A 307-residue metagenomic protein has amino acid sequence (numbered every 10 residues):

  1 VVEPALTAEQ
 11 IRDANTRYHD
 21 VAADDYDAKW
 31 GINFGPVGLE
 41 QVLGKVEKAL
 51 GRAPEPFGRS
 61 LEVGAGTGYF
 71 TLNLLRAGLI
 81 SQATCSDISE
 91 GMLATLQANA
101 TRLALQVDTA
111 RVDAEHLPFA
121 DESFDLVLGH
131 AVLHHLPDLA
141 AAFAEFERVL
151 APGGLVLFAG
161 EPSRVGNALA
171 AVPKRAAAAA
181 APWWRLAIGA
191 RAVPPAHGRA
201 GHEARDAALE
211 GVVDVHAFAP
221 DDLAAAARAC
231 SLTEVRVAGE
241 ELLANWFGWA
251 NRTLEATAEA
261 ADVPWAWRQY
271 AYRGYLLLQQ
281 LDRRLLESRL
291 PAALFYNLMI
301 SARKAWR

Functional and structural regions predicted by a protein language model:
V2-P54, Y69-N73: Conserved class I S-adenosyl-L-methionine
L61-V63, T67-H116: Class I SAM-dependent methyltransferase SAM/SAH-binding core
E115-L126: A short acidic, Gly/Pro-enriched loop at the edge of an enzyme's catalytic core that lines a small-molecule cofactor
L126-P137: A short SAM/SAH-binding and catalytic strip from SAM-dependent methyltransferases
A140-P152: A short glycine-rich, Lys/Arg-flanked "PGG" loop and its adjoining helix->strand segment in the class I
L155-H197: Conserved class I S-adenosyl-L-methionine
D206-D222: Acceptor-substrate binding/catalytic loop of class I
L232-L243: Conserved S-adenosyl-L-methionine
